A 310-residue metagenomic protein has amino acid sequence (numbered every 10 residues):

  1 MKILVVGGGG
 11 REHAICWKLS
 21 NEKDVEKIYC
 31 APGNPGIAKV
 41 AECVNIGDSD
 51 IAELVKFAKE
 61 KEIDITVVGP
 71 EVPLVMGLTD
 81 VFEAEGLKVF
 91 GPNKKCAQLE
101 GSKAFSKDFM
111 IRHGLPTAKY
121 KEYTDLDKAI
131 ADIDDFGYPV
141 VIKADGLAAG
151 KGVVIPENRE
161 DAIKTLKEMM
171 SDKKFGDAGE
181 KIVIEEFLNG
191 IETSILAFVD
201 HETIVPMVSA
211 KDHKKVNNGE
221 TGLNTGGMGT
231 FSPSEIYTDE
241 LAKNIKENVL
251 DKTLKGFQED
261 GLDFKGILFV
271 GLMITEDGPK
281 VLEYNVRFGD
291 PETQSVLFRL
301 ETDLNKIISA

Functional and structural regions predicted by a protein language model:
M1-K94: ATP-binding N-terminal substructure of ATP-dependent carboxylate-amine bond-forming enzymes
V5, C30-A31, V67-V68, V89-P92 (+6 more regions): General beta-strand structural signal in soluble alpha/beta enzymes
E12, I51-L54, V75-T79, K103-K107 (+5 more regions): A general structural signal for well-ordered alpha-helical segments in protein cores
C43-S49, K121-D125, P156: Short acidic-hydrophobic, aromatic-tinged amphipathic segments that line or gate anion-handling sites
F90-G152: A conserved helix-loop-beta module that forms one wall/lid of the active-site cleft in ATP-utilizing catalytic domains
G152, P156-Q294: Internal nucleotide-binding/catalytic subdomain
